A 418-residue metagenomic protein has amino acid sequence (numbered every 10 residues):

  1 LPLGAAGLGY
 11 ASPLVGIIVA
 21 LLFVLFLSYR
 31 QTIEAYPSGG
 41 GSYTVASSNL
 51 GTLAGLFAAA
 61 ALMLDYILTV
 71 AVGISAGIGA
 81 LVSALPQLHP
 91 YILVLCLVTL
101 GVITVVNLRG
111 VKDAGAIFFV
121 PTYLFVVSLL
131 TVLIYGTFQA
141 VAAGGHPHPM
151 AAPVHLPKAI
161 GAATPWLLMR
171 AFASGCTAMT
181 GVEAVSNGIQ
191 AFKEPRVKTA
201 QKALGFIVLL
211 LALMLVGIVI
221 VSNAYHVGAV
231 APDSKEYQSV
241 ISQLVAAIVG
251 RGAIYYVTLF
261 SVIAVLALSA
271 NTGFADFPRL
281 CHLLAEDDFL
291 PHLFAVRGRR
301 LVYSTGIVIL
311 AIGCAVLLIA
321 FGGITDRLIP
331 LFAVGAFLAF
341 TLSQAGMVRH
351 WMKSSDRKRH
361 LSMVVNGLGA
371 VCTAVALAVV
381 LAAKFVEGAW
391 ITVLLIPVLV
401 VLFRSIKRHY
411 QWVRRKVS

Functional and structural regions predicted by a protein language model:
P2-E34, S42-S47, L53-L56, V72-T99 (+1 more regions): Extracellular loop-to-transmembrane helix junctions
L27-D65, Q87-I92, S242-Y255, R297-Y303: Transmembrane-helix boundary/entry motifs in multi-pass membrane transporters
T52, P90-L97, A191-M214, H282-I319 (+1 more regions): Loop-to-transmembrane helix boundary motifs in multi-pass membrane proteins
I103, L108-A142, L204-F206, I329-T341 (+2 more regions): Membrane-interface loop-to-helix entry segments
Y123, L130-T180, A383, E387: Helix-loop-helix junctions that connect adjacent transmembrane segments in multi-pass membrane transporters
F125-V154, V219-V227, T341-D356, S405-R414: Hydrophobic alpha-helical segments and their helix-loop junctions in multi-pass secondary transporters
T137-P147, L204-S242: Extracellular/periplasmic helix-exit of transmembrane alpha-helices
L293-S304, F340-F385: C-terminal membrane-solvent junction of multi-pass transporters and transport-like membrane proteins
